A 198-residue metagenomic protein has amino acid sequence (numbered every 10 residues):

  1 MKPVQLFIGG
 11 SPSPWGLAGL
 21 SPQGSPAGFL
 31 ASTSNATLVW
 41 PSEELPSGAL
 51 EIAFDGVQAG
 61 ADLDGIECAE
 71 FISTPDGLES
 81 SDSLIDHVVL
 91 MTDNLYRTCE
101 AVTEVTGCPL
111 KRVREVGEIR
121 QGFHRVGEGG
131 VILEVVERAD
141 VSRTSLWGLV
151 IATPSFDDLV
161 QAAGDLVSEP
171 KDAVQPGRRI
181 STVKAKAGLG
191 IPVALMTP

Functional and structural regions predicted by a protein language model:
M1-L110, R125-P198: Glyoxalase I/VOC metalloenzyme domain signal
E118: Phosphate-end processing signature that detects enzymes handling 5′-triphosphorylated RNA and polyphosphate
G122: Aromatic/basic-lined ligand-recognition segments that form π-stacking hydrophobic pockets flanked by Lys/Arg to engage
